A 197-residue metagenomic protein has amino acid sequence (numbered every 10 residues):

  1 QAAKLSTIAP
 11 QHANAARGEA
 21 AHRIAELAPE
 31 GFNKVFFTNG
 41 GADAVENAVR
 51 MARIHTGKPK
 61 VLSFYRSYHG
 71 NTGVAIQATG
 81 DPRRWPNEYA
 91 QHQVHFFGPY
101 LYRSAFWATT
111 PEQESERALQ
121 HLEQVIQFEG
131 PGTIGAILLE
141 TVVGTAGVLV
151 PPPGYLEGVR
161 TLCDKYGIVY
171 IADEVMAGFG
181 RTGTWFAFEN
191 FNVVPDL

Functional and structural regions predicted by a protein language model:
Q1-L197: Conserved N-terminal phosphate-binding loop of PLP-dependent enzymes in the Aspartate aminotransferase
